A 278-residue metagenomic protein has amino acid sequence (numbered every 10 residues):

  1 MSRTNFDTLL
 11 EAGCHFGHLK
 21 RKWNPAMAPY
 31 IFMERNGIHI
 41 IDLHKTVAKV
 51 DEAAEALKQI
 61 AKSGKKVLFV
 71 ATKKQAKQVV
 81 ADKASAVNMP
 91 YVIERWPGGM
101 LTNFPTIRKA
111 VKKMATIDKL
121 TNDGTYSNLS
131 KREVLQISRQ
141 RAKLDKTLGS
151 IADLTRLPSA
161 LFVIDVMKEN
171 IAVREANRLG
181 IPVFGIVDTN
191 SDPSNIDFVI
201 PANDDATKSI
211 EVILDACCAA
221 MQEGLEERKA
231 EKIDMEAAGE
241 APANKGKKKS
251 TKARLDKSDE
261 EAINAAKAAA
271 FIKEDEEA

Functional and structural regions predicted by a protein language model:
M1-I233: Ribosome large-subunit tunnel/peptidyl-transferase-proximal elements
M1-R3, E226-A278: Intrinsically disordered, compositionally biased charged tails
